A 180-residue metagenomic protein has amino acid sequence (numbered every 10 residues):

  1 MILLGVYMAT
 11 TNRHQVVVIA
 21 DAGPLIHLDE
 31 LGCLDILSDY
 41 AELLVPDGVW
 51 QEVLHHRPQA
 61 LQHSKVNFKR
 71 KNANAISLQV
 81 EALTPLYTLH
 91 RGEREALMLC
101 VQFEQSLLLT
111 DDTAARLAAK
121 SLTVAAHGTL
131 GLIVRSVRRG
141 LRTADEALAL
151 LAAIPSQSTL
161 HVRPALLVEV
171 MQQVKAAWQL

Functional and structural regions predicted by a protein language model:
I2-S106, T113, K120, V124 (+1 more regions): Active-site-proximal, substrate-binding regions of enzyme catalytic domains and RNA-binding/basic surfaces
T113-A114, G131: Short, ordered loop/turn segments at secondary-structure junctions
L122-V124, G128-L180: Hydrophobic alpha-helical interaction segments
